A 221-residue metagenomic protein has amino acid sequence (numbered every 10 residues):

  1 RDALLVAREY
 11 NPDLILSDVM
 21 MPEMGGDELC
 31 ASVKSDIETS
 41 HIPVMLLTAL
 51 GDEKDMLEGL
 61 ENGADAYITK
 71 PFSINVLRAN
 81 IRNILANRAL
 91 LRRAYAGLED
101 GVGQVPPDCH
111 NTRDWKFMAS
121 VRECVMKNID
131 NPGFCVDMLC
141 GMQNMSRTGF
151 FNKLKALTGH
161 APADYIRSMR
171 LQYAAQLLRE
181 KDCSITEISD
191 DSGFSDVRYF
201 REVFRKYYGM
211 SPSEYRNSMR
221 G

Functional and structural regions predicted by a protein language model:
Y10-L16: Active-site beta3 strand of CheY-like receiver
M21, V33: Receiver (REC) domain active-site loop signature in two-component systems and cognate sites in sensor histidine kinases
F72-I81, R93: C-terminal output helix
R82-L98: The C-terminal output helix
A156-S195, N217-G221: Terminal helix-turn-helix DNA-binding modules in bacterial transcription factors
